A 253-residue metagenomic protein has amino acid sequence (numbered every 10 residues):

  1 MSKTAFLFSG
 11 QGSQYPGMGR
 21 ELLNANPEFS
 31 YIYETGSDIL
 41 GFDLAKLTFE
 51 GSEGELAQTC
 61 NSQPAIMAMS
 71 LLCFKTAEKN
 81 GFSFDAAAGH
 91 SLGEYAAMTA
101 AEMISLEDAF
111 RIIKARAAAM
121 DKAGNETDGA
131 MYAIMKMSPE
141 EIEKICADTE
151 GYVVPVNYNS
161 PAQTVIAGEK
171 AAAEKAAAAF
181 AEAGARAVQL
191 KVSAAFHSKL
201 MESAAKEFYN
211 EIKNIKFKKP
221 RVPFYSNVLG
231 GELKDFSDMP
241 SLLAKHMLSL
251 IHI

Functional and structural regions predicted by a protein language model:
S2-I142, A187-L190: FabD-like malonyl-/acyl-CoA
Q11-S13, L40, A101-S249: Alpha/beta catalytic cores of group-transfer enzymes, especially the acyltransferase/condensing modules of polyketide
I251-I253: Conserved small/polar residues in nucleotide/adenosyl-binding loops
